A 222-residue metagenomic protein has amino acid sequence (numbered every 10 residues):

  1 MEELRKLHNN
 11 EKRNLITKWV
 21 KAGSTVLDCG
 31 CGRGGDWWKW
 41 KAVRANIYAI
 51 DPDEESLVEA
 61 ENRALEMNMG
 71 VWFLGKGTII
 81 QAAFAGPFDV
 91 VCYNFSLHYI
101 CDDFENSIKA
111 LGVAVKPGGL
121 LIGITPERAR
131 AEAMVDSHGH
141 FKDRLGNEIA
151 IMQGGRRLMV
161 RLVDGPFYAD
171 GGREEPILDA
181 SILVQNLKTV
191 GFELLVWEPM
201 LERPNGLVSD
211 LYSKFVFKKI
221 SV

Functional and structural regions predicted by a protein language model:
R5-A22, K39: Conserved alpha-helix/loop element of class I SAM-dependent methyltransferases that forms part of the SAM/SAH-binding
G23-G32: Conserved class I S-adenosyl-L-methionine
G34-I79: Class I SAM-dependent methyltransferase SAM/SAH-binding core
A83-V91: A short acidic, Gly/Pro-enriched loop at the edge of an enzyme's catalytic core that lines a small-molecule cofactor
N94-L97, I124: Residues lining the SAM
E105-P117: A short glycine-rich, Lys/Arg-flanked "PGG" loop and its adjoining helix->strand segment in the class I
I122-Q185: SAM-dependent methyltransferase
V163-V222: C-terminal lobe and adjacent flexible extensions of AdoMet/dcAdoMet transferase-like proteins
